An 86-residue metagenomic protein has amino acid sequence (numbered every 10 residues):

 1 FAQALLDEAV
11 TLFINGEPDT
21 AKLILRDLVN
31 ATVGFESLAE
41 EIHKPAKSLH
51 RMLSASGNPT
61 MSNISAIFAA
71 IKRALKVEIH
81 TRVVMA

Functional and structural regions predicted by a protein language model:
F1-I24: N-terminal flexible/basic segments that precede or flank functional cores
R26-L28: Short, charge-rich amphipathic interface segments used for partner binding and complex assembly
N30-R51: Short alpha-helical DNA-recognition segment
T32-G34, P59-S62: Residue-level signal for the short linker/turn that defines the boundary of a DNA-recognition helix
P45-S48, S56, T60: Short coil turns linking two alpha-helices in DNA-binding domains
S54-A55, K72: Residue-level detection of the helix-turn-helix DNA-binding "recognition helix"
M61-E78: DNA major-groove recognition helix of helix-turn-helix/homeodomain DNA-binding modules
E78-A86: Short, charged recognition helix plus adjacent turn of helix-turn-helix-like nucleic-acid-binding domains
